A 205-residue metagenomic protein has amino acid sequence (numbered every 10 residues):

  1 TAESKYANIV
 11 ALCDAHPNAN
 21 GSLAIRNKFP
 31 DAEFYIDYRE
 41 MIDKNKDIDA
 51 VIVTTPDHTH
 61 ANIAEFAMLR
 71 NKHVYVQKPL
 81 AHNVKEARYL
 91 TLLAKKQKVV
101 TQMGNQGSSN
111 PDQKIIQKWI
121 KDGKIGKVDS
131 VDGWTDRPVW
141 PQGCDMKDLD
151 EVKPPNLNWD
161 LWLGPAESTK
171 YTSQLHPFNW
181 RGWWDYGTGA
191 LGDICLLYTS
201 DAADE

Functional and structural regions predicted by a protein language model:
T1-V76, H82-V100: N-terminal glycine-/serine-/threonine-rich beta1-alpha1-beta2 phosphate-ribose binding loop of Rossmann-like
A11-C13, I52, D129-D132, L163: Residues embedded in well-ordered beta-strands within globular domains across many folds
A61, E65, R88, N110-K114 (+2 more regions): A structural signal for well-ordered alpha-helical segments within the folded catalytic domains of diverse enzymes
H73-Y75, L80-L161: A contiguous active-site-proximal alpha/beta segment in oxidoreductase catalytic domains
V99, G143-M146, F178-T188: Flexible glycine/proline-enriched surface loops and loop-helix/loop-strand junctions
M103-N105, L149, W184-G192: Active-site rim elements
V139-Q142, S168-R181: Pol beta-like nucleotidyltransferase catalytic core
W162, Y198-A203: Conserved small/polar residues in nucleotide/adenosyl-binding loops
